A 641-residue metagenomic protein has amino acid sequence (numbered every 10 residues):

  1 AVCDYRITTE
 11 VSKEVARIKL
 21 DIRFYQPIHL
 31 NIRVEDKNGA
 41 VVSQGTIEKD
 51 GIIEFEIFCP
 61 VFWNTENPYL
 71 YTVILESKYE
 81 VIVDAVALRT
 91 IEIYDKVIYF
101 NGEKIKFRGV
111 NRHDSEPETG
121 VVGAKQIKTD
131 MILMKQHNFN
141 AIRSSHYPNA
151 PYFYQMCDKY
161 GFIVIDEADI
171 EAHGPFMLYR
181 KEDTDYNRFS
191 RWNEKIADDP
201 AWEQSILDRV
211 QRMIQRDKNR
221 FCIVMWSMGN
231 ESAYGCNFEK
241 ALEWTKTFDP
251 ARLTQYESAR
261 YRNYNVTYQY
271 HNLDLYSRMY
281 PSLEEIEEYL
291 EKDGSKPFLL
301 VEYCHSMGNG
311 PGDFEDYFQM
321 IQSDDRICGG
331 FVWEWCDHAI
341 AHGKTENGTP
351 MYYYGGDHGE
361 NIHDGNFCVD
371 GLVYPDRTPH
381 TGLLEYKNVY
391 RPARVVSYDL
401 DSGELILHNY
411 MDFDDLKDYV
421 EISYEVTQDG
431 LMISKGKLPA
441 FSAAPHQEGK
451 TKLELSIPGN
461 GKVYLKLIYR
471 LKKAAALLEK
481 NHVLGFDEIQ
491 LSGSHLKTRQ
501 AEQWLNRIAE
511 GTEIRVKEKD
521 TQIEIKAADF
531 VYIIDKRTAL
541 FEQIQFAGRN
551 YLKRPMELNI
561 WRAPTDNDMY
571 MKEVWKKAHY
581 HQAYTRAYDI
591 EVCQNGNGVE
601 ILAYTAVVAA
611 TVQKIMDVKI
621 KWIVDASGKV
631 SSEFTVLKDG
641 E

Functional and structural regions predicted by a protein language model:
A1-P151, M156, Y160-V164, R209 (+5 more regions): Secreted/periplasmic carbohydrate-active enzymes, especially glycoside hydrolases
K128, I132-M134, A141-Y374: Substrate-binding/catalytic cleft of secreted carbohydrate-active enzymes, primarily glycoside hydrolases
